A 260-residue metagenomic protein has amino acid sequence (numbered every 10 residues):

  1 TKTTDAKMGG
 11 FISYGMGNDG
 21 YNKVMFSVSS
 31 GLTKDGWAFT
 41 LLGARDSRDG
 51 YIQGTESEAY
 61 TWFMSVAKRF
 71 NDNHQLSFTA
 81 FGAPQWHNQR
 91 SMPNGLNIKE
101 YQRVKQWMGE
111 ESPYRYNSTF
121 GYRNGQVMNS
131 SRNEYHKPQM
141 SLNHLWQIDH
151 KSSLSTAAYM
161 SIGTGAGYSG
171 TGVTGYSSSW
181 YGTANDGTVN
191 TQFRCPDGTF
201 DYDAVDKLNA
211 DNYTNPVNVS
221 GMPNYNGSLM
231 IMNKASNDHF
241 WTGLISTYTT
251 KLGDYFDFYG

Functional and structural regions predicted by a protein language model:
T1-S13, K23: A beta-strand signature from Gram-negative outer-membrane beta-barrel systems, especially the internal plug domain
K2, G17-D19, D46-R48, A83-Q89 (+4 more regions): Structural signature of outer-membrane beta-barrel domains
K2, G31-T33, A67-N71, L145-Q147 (+2 more regions): Structural signature of outer-membrane beta-barrel channels/translocons
M8, N22-V24, W37, Y60 (+4 more regions): Hydrophobic core residues within well-ordered beta-strands of beta-rich domains
G10-I12, W37-L41, L76-F78, L154-A158 (+1 more regions): Transmembrane beta-strands of outer-membrane beta-barrel proteins
M16-S47, I52-R90, N143: Transmembrane beta-barrel wall of Gram-negative outer-membrane proteins
A67, Q75-S141, Y168-N233: Acidic/polar loop-and-plug regions of large Gram-negative outer-membrane beta-barrel proteins
N124-S169, S228-Y259: Outer-membrane beta-barrel transmembrane strands
